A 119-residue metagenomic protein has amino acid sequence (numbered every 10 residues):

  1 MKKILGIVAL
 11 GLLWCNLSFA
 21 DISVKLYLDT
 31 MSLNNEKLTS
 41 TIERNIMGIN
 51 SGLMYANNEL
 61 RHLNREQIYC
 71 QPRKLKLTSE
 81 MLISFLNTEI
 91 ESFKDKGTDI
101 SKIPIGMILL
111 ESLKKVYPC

Functional and structural regions predicted by a protein language model:
K2-W14: Sec-dependent signal peptide recognition, specifically the positively charged N-region followed immediately by
C15-A20: Sec/Tat signal peptide C-region and signal peptidase I cleavage site
D21-T88, S112: Short N-proximal segments of mature Sec-exported proteins
S79-C119: Surface-exposed, polar helix/loop patches in the mature regions of secreted/periplasmic/lumenal proteins that form
